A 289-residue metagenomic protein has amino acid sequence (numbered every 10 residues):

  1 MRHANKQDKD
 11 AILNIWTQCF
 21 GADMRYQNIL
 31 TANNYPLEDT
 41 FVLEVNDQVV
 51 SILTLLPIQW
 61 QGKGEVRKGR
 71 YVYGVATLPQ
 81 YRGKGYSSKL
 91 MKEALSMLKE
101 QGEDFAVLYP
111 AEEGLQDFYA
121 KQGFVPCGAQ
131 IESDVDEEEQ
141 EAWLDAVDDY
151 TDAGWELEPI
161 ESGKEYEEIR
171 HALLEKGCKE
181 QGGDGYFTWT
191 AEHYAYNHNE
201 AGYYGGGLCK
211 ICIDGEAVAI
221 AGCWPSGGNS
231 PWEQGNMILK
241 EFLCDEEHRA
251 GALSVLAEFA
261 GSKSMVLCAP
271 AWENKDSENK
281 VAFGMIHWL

Functional and structural regions predicted by a protein language model:
K9, W16-G62, G182-L208, C212: Active-site rim helix/loop that mediates acceptor-substrate recognition in acyltransferases
V42, Q48-I58, Y71-A76, V107 (+2 more regions): Conserved beta-strand in the GNAT
Q59-V72, R82, G227-I238: A conserved beta-turn-beta hairpin within the catalytic core of GNAT-like acetyltransferases that forms part
G74-T77, G83-S96, K121, E246-E258: Conserved acetyl-CoA-binding loop-helix of GNAT-fold acetyltransferases
M91, L98-A111, A260-A271: Conserved GNAT acetyl-CoA-binding A-motif
E100-F105, A111-Q130, W272-I286: Conserved active-site alpha-helix within GNAT-family acetyltransferase domains
V125-E241, E246-R249: Amide-forming acyltransferase catalytic core, primarily the GNAT-like/NAT-type and related acyltransferase folds
S254-L289: Acidic, aliphatic-rich amphipathic alpha-helical segments
